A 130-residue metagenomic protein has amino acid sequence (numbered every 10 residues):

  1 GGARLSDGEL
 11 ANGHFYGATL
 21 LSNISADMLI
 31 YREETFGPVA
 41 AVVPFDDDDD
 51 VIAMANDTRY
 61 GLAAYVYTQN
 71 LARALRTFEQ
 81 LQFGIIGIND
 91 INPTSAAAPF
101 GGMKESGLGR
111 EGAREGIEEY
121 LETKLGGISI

Functional and structural regions predicted by a protein language model:
G1-E9: Short, solvent-exposed loop/turn elements at beta->coil junctions and helix N-caps that rim active or binding pockets
N12: Single, function-defining residue in the core of a domain
F15-I130: Conserved C-terminal structural/oligomerization subdomain of aldehyde/semialdehyde dehydrogenase
